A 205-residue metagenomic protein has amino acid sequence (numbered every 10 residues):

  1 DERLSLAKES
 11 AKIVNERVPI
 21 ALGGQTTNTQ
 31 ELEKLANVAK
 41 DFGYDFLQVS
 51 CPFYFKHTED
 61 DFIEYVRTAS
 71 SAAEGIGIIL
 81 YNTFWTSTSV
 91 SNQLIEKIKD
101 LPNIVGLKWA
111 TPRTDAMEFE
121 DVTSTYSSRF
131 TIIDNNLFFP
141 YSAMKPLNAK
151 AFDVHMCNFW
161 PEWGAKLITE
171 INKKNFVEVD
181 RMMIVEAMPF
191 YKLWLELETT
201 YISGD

Functional and structural regions predicted by a protein language model:
D1, L197-D205: Short, intrinsically disordered, charge-balanced linker/junction segments flanking boundaries in proteins
D1-S89: Active-site beta->alpha loop and helix N-cap motifs at the rims of alpha/beta catalytic domains
S71-E74, F84-E198: Catalytic alpha/beta core domains of metabolic enzymes, predominantly
